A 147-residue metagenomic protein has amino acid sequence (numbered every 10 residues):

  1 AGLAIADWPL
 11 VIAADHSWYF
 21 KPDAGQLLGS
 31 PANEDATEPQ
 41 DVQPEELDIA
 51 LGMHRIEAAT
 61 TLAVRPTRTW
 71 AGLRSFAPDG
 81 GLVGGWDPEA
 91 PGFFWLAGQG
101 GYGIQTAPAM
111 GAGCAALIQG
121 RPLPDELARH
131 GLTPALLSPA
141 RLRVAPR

Functional and structural regions predicted by a protein language model:
G2-G92: Active-site lid/adjacent beta-loop-alpha segment flanking the redox-cofactor pocket in flavoenzymes
E89-R147: C-terminal lid/capping helical subdomain adjacent to the catalytic/cofactor pocket in oxidative enzymes
